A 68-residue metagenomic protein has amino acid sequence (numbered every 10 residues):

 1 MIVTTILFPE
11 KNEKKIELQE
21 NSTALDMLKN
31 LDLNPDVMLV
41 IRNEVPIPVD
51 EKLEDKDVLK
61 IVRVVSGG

Functional and structural regions predicted by a protein language model:
M1-G67: Ubiquitin-like/PB1-type beta-grasp interaction modules and other compact soluble beta-rich domains
